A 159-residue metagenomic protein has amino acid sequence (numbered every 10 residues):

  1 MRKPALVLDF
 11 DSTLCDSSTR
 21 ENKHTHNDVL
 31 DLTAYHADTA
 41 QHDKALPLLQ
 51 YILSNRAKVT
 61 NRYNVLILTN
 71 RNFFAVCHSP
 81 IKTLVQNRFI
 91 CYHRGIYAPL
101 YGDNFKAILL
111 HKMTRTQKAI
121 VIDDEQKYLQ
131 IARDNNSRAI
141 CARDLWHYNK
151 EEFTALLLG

Functional and structural regions predicted by a protein language model:
R2-Y101: Alpha-helical substrate-recognition element adjacent to the catalytic core
L14, L109, Y128: Conserved short alpha-helix immediately C-terminal to the canonical SAM/SAH-binding motif I of Rossmann-like
L48-I52, K106-L110, F153: Generic hydrophobic alpha-helical segments
L53-T60, H111-T114, R133: Surface-exposed amphipathic alpha-helices with a cationic face
F74-A75, N104-F105, K127: Short alpha-helical
H78-F89, K112, I131-N136, F153: Short, aromatic/basic amphipathic alpha-helical patches
R94, A98-Q117: Donor nucleotide-activated moiety binding/catalytic core segment of transferases that use nucleotide-activated donors
T116-G159: Acidic, Mg2+-coordinating phosphoryl-transfer loop and its flanking beta/alpha structural elements, shared across
